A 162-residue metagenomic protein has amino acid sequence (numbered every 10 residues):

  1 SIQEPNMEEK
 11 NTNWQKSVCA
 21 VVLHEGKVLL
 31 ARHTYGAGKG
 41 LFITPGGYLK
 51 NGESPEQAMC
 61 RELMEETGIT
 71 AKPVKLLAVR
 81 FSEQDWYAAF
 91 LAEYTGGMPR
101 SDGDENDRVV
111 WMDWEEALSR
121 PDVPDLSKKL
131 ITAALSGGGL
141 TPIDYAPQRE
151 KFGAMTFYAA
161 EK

Functional and structural regions predicted by a protein language model:
S1-N6: Short, Lys/Arg-enriched N-terminal segments with co-localized hydrophobic residues within the first ~10-30 amino acids
M7-L29: Conserved N-terminal beta-strand and adjoining loop/helix that marks the start of the Nudix/MutT-like hydrolase domain
K16-V18, G26, W86-A88, D107 (+1 more regions): Change "...and in nucleic-acid phosphodiester-cleaving endonucleases..." to "...and in nucleic-acid processing enzymes
H24-R61, E65, G153-K162: Conserved Nudix-box catalytic region and its N-terminal flanking loop in Nudix hydrolases and closely related
G36, V79-E83, G103: A short beta-turn/loop motif at secondary-structure boundaries
A37, E105-K162: Nudix hydrolase/Nudix homology domain
G68-M98: Active-site segment of metal-dependent pyrophosphate-handling enzymes, primarily the Nudix hydrolase catalytic core
A89-V110, W114: Mid-chain, well-packed structural core segment of small domains
